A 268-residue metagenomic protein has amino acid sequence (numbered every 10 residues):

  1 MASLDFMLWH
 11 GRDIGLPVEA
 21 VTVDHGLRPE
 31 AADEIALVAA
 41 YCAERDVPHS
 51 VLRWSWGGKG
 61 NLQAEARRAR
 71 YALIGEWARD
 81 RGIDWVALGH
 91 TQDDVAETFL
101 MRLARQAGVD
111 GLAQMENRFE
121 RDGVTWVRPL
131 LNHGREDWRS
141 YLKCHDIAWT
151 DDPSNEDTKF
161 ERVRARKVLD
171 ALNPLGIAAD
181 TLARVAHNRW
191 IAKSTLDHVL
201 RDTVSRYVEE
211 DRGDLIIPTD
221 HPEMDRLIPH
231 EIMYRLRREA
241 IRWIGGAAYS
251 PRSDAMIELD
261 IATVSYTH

Functional and structural regions predicted by a protein language model:
M1-D170: Core alpha/beta nucleotide-donor-binding catalytic domains of modification enzymes
E19, V23, W54, A69 (+2 more regions): AMP-forming adenylation/ATP pyrophosphatase catalytic core
A32-A36, G60, E136, V163 (+4 more regions): Generic alpha-helical secondary structure signal
A148-T150, I177-L182, L196: Short, structured loop/turn "capping" segments at alpha-beta junctions
E156-K159, A183-W190: Internal, active-site/partner-interface "lid" segment
R164-V168, R184, L236: A general alpha-helix detector
L172-L175: Conserved anion/nucleotide-ligand pocket segment
